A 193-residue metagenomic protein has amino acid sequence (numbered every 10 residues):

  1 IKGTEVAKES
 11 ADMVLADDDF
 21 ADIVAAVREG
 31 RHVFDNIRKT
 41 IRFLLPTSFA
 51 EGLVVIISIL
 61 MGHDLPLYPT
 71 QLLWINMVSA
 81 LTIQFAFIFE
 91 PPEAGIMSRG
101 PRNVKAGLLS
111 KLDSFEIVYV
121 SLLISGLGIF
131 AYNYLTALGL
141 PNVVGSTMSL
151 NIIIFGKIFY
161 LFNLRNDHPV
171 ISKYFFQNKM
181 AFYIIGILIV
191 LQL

Functional and structural regions predicted by a protein language model:
K2-I171: Membrane-embedded transport module
F155, Y160, M180-L193: Hydrophobic alpha-helical membrane segments
N166-P169, F176, L191: Basic, glycine-rich polyanion-binding accessory segments appended to enzymes
S172-F182: Cytoplasmic-side transmembrane-helix entry/capping segments in multi-pass membrane proteins
